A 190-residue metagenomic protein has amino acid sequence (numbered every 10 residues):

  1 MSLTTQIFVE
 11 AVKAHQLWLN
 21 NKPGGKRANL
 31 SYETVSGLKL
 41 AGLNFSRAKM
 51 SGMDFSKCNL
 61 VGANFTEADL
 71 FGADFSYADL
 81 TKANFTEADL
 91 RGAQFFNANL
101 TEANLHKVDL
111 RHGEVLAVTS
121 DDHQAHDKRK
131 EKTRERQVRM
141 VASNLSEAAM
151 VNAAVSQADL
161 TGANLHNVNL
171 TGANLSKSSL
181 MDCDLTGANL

Functional and structural regions predicted by a protein language model:
S2-E10, Q16, N20-L190: Tandem repeat scaffolds
